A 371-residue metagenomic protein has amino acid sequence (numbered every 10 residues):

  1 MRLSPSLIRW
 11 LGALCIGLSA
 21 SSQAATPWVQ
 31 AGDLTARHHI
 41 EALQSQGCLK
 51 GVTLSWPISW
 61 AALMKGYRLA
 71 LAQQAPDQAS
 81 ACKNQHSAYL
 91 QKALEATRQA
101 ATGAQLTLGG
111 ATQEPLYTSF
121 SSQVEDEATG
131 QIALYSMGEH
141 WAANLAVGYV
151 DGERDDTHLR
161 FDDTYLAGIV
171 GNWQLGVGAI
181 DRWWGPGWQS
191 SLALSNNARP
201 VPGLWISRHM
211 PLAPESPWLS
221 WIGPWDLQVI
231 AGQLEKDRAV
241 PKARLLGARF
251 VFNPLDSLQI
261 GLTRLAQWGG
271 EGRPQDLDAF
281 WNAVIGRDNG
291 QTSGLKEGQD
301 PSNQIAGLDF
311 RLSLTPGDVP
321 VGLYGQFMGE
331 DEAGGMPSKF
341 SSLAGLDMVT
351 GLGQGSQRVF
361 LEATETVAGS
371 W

Functional and structural regions predicted by a protein language model:
M1-L11: Bacterial N-terminal signal peptides that target proteins for export
G17-S21: N-terminal signal peptide c-region/cleavage motif recognized by signal peptidases
Q23-S122: N-terminal periplasmic/intermembrane-space "pro-region" immediately following the signal or transit peptide
V29, V52-W56, A75-S80, K92-G103 (+6 more regions): Short loop/turn motifs that connect adjacent beta-strands in outer-membrane beta-barrel proteins
V52-T53, Y117-Q123, D151-D155, L192-S195 (+3 more regions): Outer-membrane beta-barrel domain signature
A104-S121, A142-E153, L175-W183, G187-S191 (+3 more regions): Transmembrane beta-strand segments that form the barrel wall of outer-membrane beta-barrel proteins
V124-W221: Well-ordered mid-protein domain cores that form the structural environment of catalytic cofactors
G203-W371: Signature for the C-terminal beta-barrel architecture of outer-membrane proteins
